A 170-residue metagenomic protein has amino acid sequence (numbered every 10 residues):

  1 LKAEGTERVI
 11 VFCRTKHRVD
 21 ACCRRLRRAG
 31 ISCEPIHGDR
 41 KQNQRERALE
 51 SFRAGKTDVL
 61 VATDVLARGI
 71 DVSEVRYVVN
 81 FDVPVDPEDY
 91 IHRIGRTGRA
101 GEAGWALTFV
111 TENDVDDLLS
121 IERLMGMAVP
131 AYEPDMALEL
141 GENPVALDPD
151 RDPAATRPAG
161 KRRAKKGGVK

Functional and structural regions predicted by a protein language model:
L1-L147, R163: Conserved helicase RecA-like core
A146-K170: Intrinsically disordered, Lys/Arg-rich low-complexity segments
